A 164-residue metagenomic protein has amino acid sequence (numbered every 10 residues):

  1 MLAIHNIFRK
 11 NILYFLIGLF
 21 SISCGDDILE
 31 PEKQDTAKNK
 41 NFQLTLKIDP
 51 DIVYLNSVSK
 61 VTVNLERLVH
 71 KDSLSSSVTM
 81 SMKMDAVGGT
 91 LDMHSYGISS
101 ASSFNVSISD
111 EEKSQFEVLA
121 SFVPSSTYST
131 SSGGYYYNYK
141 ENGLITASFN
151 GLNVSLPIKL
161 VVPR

Functional and structural regions predicted by a protein language model:
M1-S23: Sec-dependent bacterial lipoprotein signal peptides
L16-F20, E32, S57: A ubiquitous, low-specificity "background" feature that marks scattered single residues across proteins without
S21-T45: Bacterial Sec-dependent N-terminal signal peptides
T36-R164: First exposed extracellular module after export/assembly in secreted or surface-exposed proteins
